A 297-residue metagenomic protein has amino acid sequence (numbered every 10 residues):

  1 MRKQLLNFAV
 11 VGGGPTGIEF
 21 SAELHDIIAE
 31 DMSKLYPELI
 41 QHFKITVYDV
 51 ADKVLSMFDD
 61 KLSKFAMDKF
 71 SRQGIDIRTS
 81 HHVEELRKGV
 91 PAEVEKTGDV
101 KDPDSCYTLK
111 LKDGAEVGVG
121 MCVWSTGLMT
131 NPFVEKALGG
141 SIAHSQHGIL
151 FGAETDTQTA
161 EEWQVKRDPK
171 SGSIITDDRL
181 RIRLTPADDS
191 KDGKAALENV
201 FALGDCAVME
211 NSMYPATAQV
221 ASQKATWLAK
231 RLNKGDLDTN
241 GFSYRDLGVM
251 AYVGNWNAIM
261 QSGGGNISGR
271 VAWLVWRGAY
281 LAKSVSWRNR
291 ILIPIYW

Functional and structural regions predicted by a protein language model:
M1, V117-Q223: FAD-site-proximal beta/loop scaffold in flavoenzymes
R2-T16: Beta1/beta-strand and adjacent pyrophosphate-binding region of the FAD-binding site in flavoprotein oxidoreductases
Q4-F8, E23-H82: Rossmann-like dinucleotide-binding cores of NAD(P)H-dependent redox enzymes
V11, Y48, L203-G204: Active-site flanking residues adjacent to catalytic metal/cofactor-binding acidic residues
T16, K53, M129: Conserved Rossmann-like nucleotide-cofactor binding loop
T79-C106: A conserved short coil-to-beta-strand element within the FAD-binding core of flavoproteins
K112-G114: Glycine-centered tight beta-turn/hairpin loop motif at sheet-sheet or coil-to-beta transitions
V220, K224-W297: C-terminal, flexible cofactor-proximal segment of oxidoreductases
